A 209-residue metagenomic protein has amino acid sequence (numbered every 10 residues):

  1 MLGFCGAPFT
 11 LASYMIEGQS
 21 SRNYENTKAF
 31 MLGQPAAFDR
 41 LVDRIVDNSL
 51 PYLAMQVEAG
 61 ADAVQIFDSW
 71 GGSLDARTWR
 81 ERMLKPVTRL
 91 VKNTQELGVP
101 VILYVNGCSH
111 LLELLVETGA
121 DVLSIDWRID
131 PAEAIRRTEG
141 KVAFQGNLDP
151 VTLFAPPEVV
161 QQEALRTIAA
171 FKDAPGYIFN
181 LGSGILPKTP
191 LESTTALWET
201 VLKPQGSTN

Functional and structural regions predicted by a protein language model:
M1-N209: Active-site loop segments of alpha/beta catalytic cores
